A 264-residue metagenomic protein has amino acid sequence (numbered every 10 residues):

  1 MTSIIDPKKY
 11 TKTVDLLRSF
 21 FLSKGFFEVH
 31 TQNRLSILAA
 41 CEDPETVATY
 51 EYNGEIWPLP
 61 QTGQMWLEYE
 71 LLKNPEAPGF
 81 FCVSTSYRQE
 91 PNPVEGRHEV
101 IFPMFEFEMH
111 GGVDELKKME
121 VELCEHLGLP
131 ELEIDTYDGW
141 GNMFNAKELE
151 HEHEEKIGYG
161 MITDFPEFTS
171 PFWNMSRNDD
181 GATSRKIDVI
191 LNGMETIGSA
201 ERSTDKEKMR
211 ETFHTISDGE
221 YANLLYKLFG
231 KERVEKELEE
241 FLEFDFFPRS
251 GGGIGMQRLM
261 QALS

Functional and structural regions predicted by a protein language model:
M1-T46: TRNA-binding/sensing appendages of the translation machinery
V14-R18, H30, G63, S84 (+2 more regions): Short, well-ordered alpha-helical packing segments
L17, F21-K24, C124-E131, S217: A generic secondary-structure signal for well-formed alpha-helical elements
E45-D114, K118-M119, L129-S264: A translation/RNA-centric and nucleic-acid-associated enzymatic feature enriched in Class II aminoacyl-tRNA synthetases
